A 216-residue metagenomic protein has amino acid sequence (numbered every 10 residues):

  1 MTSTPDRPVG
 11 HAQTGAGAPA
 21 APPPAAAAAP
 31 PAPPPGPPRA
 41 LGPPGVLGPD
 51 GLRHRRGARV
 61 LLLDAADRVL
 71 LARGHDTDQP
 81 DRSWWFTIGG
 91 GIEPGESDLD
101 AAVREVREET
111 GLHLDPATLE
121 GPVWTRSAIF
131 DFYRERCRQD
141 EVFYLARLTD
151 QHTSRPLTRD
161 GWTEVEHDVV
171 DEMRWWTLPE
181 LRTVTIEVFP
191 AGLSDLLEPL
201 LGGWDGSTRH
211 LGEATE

Functional and structural regions predicted by a protein language model:
T2-P19, P30-A65: Acidic, metal-coordinating catalytic segment for phosphate/diphosphate chemistry, firing primarily on the Nudix
T2-R7, T153-E216: Nudix hydrolase/Nudix homology domain
P43-D50, F130-Y133, D160-T163: Short, P/G- and charge-enriched loop/turn segments at secondary-structure junctions
R55, R82, T87, C137-E141 (+1 more regions): Short connector loops at helix/strand junctions that flank enzyme active sites, especially segments positioning acidic
L62, L145-R147, R174-T177: Short, well-ordered beta-strand micro-motif
R68-E109, H113: Conserved Nudix-box catalytic region and its N-terminal flanking loop in Nudix hydrolases and closely related
H113-W124: A short coil-to-beta-strand element that immediately follows conserved catalytic motifs
S127-R159, L196: Active-site-adjacent beta-strand/loop module that shapes the phosphate/pyrophosphate-binding cleft
